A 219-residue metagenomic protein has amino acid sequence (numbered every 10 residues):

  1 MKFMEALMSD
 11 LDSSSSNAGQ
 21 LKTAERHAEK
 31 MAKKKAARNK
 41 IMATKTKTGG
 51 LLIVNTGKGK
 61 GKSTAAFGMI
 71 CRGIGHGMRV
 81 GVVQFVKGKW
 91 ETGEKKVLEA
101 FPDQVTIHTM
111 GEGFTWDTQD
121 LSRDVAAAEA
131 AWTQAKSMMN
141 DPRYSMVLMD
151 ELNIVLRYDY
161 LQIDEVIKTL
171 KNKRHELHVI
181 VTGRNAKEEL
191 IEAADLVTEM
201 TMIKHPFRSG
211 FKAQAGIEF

Functional and structural regions predicted by a protein language model:
F3-L51: Extreme N-terminal, non-catalytic leader segments that precede Walker-type/kinase nucleotide-binding cores
L7, D12, G19-K30, T115 (+2 more regions): Replace "adjacent to P-loop NTPase cores in ATP/GTP-dependent enzymes" with "adjacent to NTP-binding cores
K35-R38, E129-T133, V179-T182: Short gly/ser/thr-rich secondary-structure transition/capping motifs
T46, N55-G57, G73, V179 (+1 more regions): Short glycine- and Lys/Arg-enriched binding-loop motifs that mark or flank ligand-binding interfaces
I53-N140: Conserved P-loop
F85, E151-L152: Generic detector of well-ordered alpha-helical packing
L148: Glycine-rich phosphate-binding loops of nucleotide-dependent enzymes
